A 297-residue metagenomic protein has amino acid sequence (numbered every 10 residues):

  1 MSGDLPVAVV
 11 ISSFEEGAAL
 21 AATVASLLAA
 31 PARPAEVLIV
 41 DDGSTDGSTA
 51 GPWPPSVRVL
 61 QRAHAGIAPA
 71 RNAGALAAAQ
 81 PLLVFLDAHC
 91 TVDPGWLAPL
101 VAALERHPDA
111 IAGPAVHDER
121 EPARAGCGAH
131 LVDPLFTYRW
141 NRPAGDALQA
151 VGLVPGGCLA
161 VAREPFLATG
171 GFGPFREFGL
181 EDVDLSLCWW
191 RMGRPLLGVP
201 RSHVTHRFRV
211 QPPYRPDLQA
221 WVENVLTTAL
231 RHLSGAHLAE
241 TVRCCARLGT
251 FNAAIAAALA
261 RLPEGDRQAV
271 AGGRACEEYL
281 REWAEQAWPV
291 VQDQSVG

Functional and structural regions predicted by a protein language model:
A25-P34: Short, acidic, metal-binding catalytic loop of nucleotide-sugar glycosyltransferases
D41-P52: A conserved acidic beta->alpha catalytic loop
R62-A78: Glycine-rich, basic loop-to-helix element that forms the pyrophosphate-binding segment of sugar-nucleotide handling
L83: Short aromatic/hydrophobic "clamp" motif used to bind/position activated sugar donors
D87-T91: The conserved acidic donor/metal-binding loop of glycosyltransferases
G95-L131: Conserved donor NDP-sugar-binding/catalytic core segment of glycosyltransferases
N141-A160: A recurrent flexible, glycine/aromatic-enriched loop bordering the glycosyltransferase active site that acts as
D217-G297: Terminal low-complexity segments of carbohydrate-biosynthetic enzymes
